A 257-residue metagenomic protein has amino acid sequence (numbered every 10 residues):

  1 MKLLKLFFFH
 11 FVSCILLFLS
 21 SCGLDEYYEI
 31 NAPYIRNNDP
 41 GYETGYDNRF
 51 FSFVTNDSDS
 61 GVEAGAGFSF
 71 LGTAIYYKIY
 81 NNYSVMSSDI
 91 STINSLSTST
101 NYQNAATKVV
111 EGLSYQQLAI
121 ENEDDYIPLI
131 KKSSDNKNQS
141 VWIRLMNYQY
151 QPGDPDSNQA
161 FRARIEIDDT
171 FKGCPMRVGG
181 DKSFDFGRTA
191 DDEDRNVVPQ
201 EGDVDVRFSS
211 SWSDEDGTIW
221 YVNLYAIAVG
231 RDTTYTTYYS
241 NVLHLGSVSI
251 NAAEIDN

Functional and structural regions predicted by a protein language model:
M1-F11: Bacterial N-terminal signal peptides that target proteins for export
C14-R49: Bacterial Sec-dependent N-terminal signal peptides
D25-N31, V229-N257: Extracellular fibronectin type III
G45-F70, I167, G180: Conserved aromatic anchor
S58-S60, S157, T170, T233: Coil residues (strongly favoring Ser/Thr
G67-I90: Extracellular low-complexity, O-glycosylation-prone stalks/linkers
S88-V197: Low-complexity, serine/threonine/proline-enriched polar segments
G112-N122, D203-L243: Beta-strand-rich modules
